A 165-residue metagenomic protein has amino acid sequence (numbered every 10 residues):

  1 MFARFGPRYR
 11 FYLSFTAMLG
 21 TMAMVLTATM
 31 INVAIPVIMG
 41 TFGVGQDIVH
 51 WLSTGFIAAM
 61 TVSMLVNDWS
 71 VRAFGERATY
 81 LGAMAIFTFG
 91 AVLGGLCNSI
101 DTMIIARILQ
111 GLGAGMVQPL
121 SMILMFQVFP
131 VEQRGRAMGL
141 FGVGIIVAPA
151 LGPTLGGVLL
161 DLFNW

Functional and structural regions predicted by a protein language model:
M1-W165: Transmembrane-helix bundle of Major Facilitator Superfamily
